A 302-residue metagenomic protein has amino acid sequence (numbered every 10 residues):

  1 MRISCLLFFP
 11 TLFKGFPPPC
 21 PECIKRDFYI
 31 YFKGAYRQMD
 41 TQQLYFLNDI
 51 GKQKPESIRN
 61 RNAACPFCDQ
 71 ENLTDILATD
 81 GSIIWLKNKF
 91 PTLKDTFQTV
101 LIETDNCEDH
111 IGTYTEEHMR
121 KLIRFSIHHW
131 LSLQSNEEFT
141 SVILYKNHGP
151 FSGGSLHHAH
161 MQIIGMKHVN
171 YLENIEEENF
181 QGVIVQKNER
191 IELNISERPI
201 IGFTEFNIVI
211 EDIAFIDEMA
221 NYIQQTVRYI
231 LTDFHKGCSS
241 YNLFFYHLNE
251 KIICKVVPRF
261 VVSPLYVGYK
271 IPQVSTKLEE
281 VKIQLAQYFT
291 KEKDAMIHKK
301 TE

Functional and structural regions predicted by a protein language model:
R2-F8: Extreme N-terminal basic, low-complexity initiation segments that serve as generic localization/processing leaders
C5, C20-C23: Cysteine-centered motifs
F8-F9, F13-F16, F28-F32, Y36: Aromatic (phenylalanine/tyrosine) cluster motif
K14, C20, D75-A78: Phosphate-binding chemistry for phosphorylated carbohydrates and sugar-nucleotides
Y29-E117, L122-H129, L133-Y145, P150-S152 (+3 more regions): Active-site microenvironments that recognize anionic phosphate/pyrophosphate groups
Y222: Catalytic "initiation/cleavage/transfer" segments centered on a nucleophilic residue and adjacent nucleic-acid-engaging
